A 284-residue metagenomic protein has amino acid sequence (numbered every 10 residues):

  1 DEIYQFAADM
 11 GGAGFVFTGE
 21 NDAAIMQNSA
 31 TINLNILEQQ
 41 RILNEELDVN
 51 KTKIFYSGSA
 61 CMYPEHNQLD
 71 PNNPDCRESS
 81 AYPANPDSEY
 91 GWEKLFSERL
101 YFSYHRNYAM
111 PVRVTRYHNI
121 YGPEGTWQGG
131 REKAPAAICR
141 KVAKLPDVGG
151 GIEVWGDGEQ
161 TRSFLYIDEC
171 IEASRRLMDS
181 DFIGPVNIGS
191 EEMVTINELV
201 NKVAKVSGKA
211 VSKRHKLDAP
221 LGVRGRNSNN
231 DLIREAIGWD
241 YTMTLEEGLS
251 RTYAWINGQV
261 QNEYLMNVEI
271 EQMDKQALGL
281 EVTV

Functional and structural regions predicted by a protein language model:
D1-P123, W239, R251-A254, G258-Q259 (+2 more regions): N-terminal Rossmann-like NAD(P)+-binding domain of SDR-like oxidoreductases, especially those catalyzing
A23, P86-Y90, H118-K133, G156-D168 (+2 more regions): Glycine-rich "substrate-gating" loop/helix at the edge of Rossmann-like oxidoreductase active sites
I36, Y101, I138, I233-R234: Structural element of the ATP-grasp superfamily
A60, I138, E191: Conserved short acidic donor-positioning loop in nucleotide-sugar-dependent glycosyltransferases
H66-D70, G125-G130, I167, L199-N201 (+1 more regions): Short aromatic-enriched loop/helix-cap "lid" or pocket-rim segments at secondary-structure transitions that line
R77, K144-V284: C-terminal substrate-binding subdomain of Rossmann-fold SDR/epimerase-dehydratase oxidoreductases
F96, L100, Y104, A134-I138 (+2 more regions): Hydrophobic alpha-helix immediately C-terminal to the catalytic Tyr-X-X-X-Lys motif of short-chain
